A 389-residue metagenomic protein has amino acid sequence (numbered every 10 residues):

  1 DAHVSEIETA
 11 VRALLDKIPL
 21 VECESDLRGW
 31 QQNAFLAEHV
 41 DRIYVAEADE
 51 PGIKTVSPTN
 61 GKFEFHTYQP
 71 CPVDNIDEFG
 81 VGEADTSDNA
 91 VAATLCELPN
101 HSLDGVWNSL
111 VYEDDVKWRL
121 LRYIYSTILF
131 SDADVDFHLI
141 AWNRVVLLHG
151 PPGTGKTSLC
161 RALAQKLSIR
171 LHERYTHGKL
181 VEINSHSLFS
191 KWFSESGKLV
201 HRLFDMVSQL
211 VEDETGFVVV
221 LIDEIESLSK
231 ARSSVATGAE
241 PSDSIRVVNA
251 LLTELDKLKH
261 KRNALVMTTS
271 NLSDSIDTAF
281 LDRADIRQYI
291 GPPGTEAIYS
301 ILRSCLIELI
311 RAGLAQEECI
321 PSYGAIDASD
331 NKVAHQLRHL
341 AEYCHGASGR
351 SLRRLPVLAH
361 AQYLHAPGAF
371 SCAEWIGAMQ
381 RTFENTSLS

Functional and structural regions predicted by a protein language model:
D1-A2, G150: Short beta-strand-to-loop capping motifs
H3-S87, E97-L103, T295-S389: C-terminal alpha-helical "lid" subdomain
A92-Y123: Charged, amphipathic alpha-helical linker segments immediately N-terminal to NTP-binding catalytic cores
D104, V145, S185, L337-R338: Residue-level signal for cytosolic alpha-helical hairpin/rod architecture
V111-D327: Walker A/P-loop NTP-binding motif of AAA+ ATPase domains
